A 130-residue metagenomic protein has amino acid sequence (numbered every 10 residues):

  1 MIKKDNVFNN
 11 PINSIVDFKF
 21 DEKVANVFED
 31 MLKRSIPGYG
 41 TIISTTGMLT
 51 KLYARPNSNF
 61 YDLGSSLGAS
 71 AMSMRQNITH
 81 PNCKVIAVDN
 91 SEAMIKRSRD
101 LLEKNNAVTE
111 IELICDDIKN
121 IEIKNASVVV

Functional and structural regions predicted by a protein language model:
M1-V27: N-terminal, positively charged/glycine-rich alpha-helical extensions of SAM-dependent methyltransferases
S14-I15, V24-I42: Class I SAM-dependent methyltransferase Rossmann-like catalytic core, especially the SAM/SAH-binding loop
N26, D30, S44, M48 (+2 more regions): Replace "anionic and nucleotidyl ligands
G38-P56: Conserved alpha-helix/loop element of class I SAM-dependent methyltransferases that forms part of the SAM/SAH-binding
N57-S66: Conserved class I S-adenosyl-L-methionine
Y61, A71-N120: Class I SAM-dependent methyltransferase SAM/SAH-binding core
I121-V128: A short acidic, Gly/Pro-enriched loop at the edge of an enzyme's catalytic core that lines a small-molecule cofactor
